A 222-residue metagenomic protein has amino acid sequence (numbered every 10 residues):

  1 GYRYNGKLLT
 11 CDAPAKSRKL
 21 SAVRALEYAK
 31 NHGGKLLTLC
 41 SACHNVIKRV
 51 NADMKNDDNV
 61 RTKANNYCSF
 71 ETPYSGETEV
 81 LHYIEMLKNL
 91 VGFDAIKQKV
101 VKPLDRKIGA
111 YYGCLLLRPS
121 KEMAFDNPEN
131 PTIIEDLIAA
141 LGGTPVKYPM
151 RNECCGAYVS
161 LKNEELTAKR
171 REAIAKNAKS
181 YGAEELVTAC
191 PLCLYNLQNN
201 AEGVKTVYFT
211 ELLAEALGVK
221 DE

Functional and structural regions predicted by a protein language model:
G1-E222: Iron-sulfur cluster-binding electron-transfer modules in prokaryotic oxidoreductases
